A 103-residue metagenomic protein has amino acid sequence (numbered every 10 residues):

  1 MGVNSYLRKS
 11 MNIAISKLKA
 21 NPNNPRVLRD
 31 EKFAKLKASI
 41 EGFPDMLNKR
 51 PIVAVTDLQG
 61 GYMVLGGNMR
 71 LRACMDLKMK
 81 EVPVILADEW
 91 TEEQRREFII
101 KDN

Functional and structural regions predicted by a protein language model:
M1-A87, R95-D102: Short, charged/polar connector segments at secondary-structure boundaries
